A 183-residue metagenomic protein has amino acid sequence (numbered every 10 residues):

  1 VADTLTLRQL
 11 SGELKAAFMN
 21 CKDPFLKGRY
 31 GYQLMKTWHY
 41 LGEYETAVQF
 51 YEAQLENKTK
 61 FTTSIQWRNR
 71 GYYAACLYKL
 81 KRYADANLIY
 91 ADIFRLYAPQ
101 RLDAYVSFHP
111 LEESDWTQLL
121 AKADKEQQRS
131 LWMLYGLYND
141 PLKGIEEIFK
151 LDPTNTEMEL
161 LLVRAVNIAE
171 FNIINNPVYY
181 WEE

Functional and structural regions predicted by a protein language model:
V1-T4, Q49-E52, N57, W67 (+2 more regions): Short coil/linker segments at helix-helix boundaries
A2-E13, H39-A53, R82, F108-H109 (+2 more regions): Helix-turn-helix repeat elements of alpha-solenoid scaffolds
A2-L5, Q9, F25-R29, I65-R68 (+5 more regions): Residues within HEAT/ARM-like alpha-solenoid scaffolds
L10-F61, W67: A conserved hydrophobic secondary-structure block that centers on an alpha-helix together with its immediately flanking
K15-F25, E52-T63, A91-P99, T117-A123 (+1 more regions): Solenoid-like repeat scaffolds
G28-R29, Q33, R68-K79, Q127-L134 (+2 more regions): "A position-specific structural signal for the A-helix of alpha-solenoid helical repeats
Y78, R82-L102, E146-E157, V166-E170: TPR/TPR-like (Sel1-like) alpha-helical repeat modules
A121-L142, T154: Surface-exposed, low-hydrophobicity segments enriched in Gly/Pro/acidic/Ser residues that characterize the mature
